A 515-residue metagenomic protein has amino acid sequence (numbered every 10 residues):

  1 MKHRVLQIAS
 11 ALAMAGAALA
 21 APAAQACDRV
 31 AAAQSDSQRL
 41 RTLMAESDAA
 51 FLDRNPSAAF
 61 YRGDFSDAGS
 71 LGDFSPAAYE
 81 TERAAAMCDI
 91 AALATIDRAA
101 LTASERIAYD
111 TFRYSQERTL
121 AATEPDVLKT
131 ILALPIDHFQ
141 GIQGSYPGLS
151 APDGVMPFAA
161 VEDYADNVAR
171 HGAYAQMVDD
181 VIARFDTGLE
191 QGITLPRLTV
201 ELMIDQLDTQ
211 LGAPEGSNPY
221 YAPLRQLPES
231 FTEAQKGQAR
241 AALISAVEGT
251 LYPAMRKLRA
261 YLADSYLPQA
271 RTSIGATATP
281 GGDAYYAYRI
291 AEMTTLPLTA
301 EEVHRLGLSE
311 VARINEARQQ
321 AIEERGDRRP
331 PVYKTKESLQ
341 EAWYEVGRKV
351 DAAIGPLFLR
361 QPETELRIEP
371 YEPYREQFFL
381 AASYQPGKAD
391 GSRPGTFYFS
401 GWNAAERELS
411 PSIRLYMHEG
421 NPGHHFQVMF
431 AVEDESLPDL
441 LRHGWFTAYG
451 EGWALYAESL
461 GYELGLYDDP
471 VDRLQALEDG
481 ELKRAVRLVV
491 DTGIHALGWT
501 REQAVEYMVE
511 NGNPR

Functional and structural regions predicted by a protein language model:
M1-A24: Gram-negative bacterial Sec-dependent N-terminal signal peptides
A26-R515: N-terminal maturation segment of proteins
